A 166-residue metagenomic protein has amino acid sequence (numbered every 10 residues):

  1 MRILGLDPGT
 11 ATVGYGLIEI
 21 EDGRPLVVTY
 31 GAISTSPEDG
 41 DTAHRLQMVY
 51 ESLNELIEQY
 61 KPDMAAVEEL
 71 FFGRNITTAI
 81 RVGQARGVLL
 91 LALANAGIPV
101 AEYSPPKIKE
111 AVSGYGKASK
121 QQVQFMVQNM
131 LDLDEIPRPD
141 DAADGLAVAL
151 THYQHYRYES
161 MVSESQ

Functional and structural regions predicted by a protein language model:
M1-Q166: Phosphate- and other anionic-substrate recognition elements at nucleic-acid/protein interfaces
